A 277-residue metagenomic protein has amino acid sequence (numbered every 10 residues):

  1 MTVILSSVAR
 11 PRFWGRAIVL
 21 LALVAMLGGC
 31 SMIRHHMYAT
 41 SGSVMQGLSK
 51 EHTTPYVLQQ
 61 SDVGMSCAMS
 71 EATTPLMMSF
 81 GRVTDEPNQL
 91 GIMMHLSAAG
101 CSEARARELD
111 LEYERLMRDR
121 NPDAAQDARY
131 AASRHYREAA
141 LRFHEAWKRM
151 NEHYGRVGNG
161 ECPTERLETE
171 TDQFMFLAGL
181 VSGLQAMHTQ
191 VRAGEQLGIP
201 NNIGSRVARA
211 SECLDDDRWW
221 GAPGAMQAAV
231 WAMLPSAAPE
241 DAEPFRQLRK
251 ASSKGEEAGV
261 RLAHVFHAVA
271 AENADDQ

Functional and structural regions predicted by a protein language model:
M1-W14: N-terminal secretory signal peptides that target proteins for export/translocation
A17-G28: Bacterial N-terminal signal peptides
L27-E51: Bacterial Sec signal peptide processing site at the extreme N-terminus
G42-T54, G81-R134, E138-L141, E145-K148 (+3 more regions): Amphipathic alpha-helical repeat scaffolds of TPR domains
Q59-L76, S133-G160, E195-R206, A238-F245: Helix-turn-helix repeat elements of alpha-solenoid scaffolds
E195, W220-A222, A232-E243, K254-R261 (+1 more regions): Terminal alpha-helical segments
S211-W219, R249-E257: Solenoid-like repeat scaffolds
V265-Q277: Long, ordered, amphipathic alpha-helical scaffolds
